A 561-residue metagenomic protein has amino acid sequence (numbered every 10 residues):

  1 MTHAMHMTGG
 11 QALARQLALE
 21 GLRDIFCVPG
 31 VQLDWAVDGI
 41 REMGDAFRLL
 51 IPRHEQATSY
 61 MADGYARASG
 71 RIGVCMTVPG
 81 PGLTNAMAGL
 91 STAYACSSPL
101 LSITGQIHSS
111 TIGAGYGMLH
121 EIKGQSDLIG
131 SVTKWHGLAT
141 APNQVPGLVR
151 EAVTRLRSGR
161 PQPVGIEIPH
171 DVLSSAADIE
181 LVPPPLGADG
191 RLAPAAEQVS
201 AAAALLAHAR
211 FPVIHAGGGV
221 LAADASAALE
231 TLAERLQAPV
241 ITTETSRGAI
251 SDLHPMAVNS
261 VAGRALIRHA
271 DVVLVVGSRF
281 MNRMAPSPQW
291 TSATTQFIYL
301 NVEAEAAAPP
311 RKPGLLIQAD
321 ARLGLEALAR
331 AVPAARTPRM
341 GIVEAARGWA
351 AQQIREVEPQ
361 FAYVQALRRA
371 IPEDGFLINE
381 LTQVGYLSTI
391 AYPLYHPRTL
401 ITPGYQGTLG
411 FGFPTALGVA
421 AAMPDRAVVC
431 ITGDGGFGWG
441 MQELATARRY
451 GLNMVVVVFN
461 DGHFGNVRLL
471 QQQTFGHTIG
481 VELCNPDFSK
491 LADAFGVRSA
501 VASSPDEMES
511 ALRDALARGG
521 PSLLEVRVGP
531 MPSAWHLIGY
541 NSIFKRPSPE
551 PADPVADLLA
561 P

Functional and structural regions predicted by a protein language model:
M1-A4, N143, I179-L181, A293-L381 (+3 more regions): Phosphate/pyrophosphate-binding active-site segments
T2-V332, A370-E373, N453-V456, A492 (+1 more regions): N-terminal alpha/beta PP-like core and its mobile active-site loop of ThDP/TPP-dependent enzymes
G10-A14, A18-R23, V31-R41, V343-D425: Active-site diphosphate/adenylate-binding microenvironment
G30, A223, R264, A319-R322 (+5 more regions): Conserved structured core elements
T111, G115-H120, I267, A308-P310 (+3 more regions): Thiamine diphosphate
S131-L138, P185, V343-V357, F495: Short glycine/proline- and acidic residue-enriched helix-loop micro-motifs that form flexible lids or anion-recognition
H170-V172, Q383, V528: Active-site-proximal loop/turn and secondary-structure-junction residues that shape catalytic pockets, frequently
